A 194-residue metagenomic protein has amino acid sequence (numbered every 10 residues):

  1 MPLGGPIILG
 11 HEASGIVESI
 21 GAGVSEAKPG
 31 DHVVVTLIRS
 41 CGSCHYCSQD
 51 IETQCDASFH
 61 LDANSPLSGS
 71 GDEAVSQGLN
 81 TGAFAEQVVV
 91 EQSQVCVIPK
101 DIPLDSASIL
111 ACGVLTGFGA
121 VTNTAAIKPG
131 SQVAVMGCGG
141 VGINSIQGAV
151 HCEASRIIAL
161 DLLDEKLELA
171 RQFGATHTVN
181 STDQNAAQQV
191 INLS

Functional and structural regions predicted by a protein language model:
M1-S48, T53, P99-D101: Glycine-rich beta-strand-centered segment in the early N-terminal region that forms part of a ligand/cofactor-binding
P2, S43-M136: NAD(P)H dinucleotide-binding glycine-rich loop of Rossmann-like/cofactor-binding domains, especially the beta1-alpha1
I7, E12, A111-C112, F173: Residue-level recognition of transmembrane alpha-helices in multi-pass small-molecule transporters/permeases
G10, V34-L37, V95, V135 (+2 more regions): Active-site-adjacent beta-strand anchor residues
D31, G130-S131, S155: Nucleotide donor/acceptor-binding cores
T116, V141, A149: Hydrophobic/small residue at the entry helix of a nucleotide-binding pocket
V135-C138, G148-S194: Adenosine-nucleotide cofactor-binding segment
